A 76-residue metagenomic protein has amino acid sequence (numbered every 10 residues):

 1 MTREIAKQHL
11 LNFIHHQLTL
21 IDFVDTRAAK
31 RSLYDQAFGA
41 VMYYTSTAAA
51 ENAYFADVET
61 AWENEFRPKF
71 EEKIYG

Functional and structural regions predicted by a protein language model:
M1-E4, N64-G76: Short intrinsically disordered terminal tails
M1-S32, A61: N-terminal acidic leader/helix
H9-F13, L18, A50, A56 (+1 more regions): Residue-level detection of beta-strand scaffold positions
A28-E71: Short, charge-rich amphipathic interface segments used for partner binding and complex assembly
